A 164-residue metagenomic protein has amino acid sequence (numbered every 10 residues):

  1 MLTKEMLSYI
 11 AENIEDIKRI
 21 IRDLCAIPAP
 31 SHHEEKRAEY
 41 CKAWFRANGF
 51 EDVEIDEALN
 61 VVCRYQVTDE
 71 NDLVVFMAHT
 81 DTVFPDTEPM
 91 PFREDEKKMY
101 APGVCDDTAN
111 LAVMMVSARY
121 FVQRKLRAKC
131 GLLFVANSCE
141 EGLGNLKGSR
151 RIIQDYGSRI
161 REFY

Functional and structural regions predicted by a protein language model:
L2-P102, Q123: Acidic/His- and Gly-rich active-site-bordering loop/insert found across diverse amide/peptide-bond hydrolases
K98-A112: Glycine/serine-rich anion-binding loops at beta->alpha junctions that coordinate negatively charged ligand groups
T108, A112-Y164: Acidic/histidine-rich catalytic neighborhood of metal-dependent amide-processing enzymes
